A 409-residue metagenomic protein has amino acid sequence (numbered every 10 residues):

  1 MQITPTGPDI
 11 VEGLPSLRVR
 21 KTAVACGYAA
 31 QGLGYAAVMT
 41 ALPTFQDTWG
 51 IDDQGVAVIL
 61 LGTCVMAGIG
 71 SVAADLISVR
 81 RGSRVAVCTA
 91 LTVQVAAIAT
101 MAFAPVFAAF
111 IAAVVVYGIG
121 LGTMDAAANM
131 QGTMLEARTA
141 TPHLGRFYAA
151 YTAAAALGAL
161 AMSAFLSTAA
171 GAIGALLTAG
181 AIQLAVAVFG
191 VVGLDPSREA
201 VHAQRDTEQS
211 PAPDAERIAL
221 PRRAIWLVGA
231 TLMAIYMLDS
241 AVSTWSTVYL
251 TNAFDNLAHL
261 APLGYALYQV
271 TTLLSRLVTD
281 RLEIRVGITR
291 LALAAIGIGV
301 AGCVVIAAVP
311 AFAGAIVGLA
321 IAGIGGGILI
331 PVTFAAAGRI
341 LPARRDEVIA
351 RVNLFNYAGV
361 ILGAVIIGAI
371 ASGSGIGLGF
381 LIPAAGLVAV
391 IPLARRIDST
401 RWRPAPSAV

Functional and structural regions predicted by a protein language model:
T40-Q54, T244-H259: Short amphipathic helix-loop junctions that connect adjacent transmembrane helices in Major Facilitator Superfamily/SLC
G50, G82, F103-A108, D255 (+2 more regions): Helix-breaking motifs and short loop linkers at transmembrane-helix boundaries and internal kinks in secondary membrane
G70-G82, L166, S275-I288, A371-S372: Helix-to-loop junctions at the C-terminal end of transmembrane segments in multipass secondary transporters
R84-V87, A292: Primarily marks hydrophobic transmembrane alpha-helices of the MFS/SLC 12-helix fold
A97, A108-Y117, G302, A313-I321: Paired small-residue
T123-R138, I328-L341: Intracellular juxtamembrane helix-capping segments at the cytosolic ends of symmetry-related transmembrane helices
I173-V192, L378-R396: Symmetry-related core transmembrane helices of the 12-TM Major Facilitator Superfamily/SLC fold
V286-T333: C-terminal transmembrane helical hairpin of 12-TM major facilitator-type secondary transporters
